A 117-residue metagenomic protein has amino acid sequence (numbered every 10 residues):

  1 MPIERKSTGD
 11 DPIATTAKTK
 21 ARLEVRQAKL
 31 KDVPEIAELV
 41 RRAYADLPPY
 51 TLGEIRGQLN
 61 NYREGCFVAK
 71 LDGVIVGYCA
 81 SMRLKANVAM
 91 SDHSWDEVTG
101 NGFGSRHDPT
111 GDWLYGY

Functional and structural regions predicted by a protein language model:
P2-K20: Short acidic N-proximal helix/loop "leader" segments that mark the beginning of a domain or an inter-domain linker
A21-L23, V74-Y78, L114: Glycine-rich phosphate/pyrophosphate-binding loop shared by adenosine-nucleotide-utilizing enzymes
L23-I36: A short beta-loop-alpha structural element at the N-terminal edge of CoA-dependent acyl/N-acetyltransferase catalytic
E38-T51: Helix-loop element at the rim of GNAT/NAT acetyltransferase active sites that forms part of the acceptor-substrate
L52-R56: Short, well-structured alpha-helical segments
G57-Y62: Short loop/turn motifs at secondary-structure junctions and domain boundaries
G65-C79, S94-D96: Conserved beta-hairpin
A80-Y117: Conserved acyl-donor/pantetheine-binding loop and adjacent beta-alpha core of acyl/acetyltransferases and related
